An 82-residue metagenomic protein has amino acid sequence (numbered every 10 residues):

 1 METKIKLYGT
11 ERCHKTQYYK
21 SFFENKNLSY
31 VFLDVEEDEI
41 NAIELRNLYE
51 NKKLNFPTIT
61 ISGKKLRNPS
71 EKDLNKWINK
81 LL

Functional and structural regions predicted by a protein language model:
M1-S29: Local sequence-structure signature of Cys/Sec-based thiol-disulfide redox active-site neighborhoods
H14, E37, L66: Glycine-/small-residue-rich active-site loops that bind phosphorylated ligands and cofactors
H14, I40, D73: Short alpha-helical
Q17, S21, I43, N75-K76: Alpha-helical elements of the RecA-like P-loop NTPase motor core of helicases
V35-L54: Thioredoxin-like thiol-disulfide oxidoreductase module
I61-L82: Non-catalytic, surface beta->alpha helical segment in thiol-disulfide oxidoreductase systems
